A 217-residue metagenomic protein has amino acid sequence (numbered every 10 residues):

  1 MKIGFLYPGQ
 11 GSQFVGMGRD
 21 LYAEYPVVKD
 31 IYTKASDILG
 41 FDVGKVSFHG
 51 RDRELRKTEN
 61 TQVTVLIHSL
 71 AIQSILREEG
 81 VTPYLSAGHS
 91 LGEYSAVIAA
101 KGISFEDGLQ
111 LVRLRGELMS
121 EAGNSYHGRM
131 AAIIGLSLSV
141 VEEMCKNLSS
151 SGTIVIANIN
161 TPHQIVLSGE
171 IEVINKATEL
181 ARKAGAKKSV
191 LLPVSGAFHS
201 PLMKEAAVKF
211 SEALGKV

Functional and structural regions predicted by a protein language model:
M1-E143, L192-P193: FabD-like malonyl-/acyl-CoA
Q10-S12, L39, A100-V217: Alpha/beta catalytic cores of group-transfer enzymes, especially the acyltransferase/condensing modules of polyketide
